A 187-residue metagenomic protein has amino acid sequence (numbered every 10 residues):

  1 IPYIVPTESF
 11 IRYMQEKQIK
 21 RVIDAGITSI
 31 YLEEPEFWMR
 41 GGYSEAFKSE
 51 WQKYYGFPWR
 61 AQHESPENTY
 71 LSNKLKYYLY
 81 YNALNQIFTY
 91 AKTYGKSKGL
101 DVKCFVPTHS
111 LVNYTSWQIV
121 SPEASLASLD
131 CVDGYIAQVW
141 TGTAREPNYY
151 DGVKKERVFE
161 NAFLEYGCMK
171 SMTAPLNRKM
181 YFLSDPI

Functional and structural regions predicted by a protein language model:
I1-I187: Glycan-processing catalytic domains of CAZymes
